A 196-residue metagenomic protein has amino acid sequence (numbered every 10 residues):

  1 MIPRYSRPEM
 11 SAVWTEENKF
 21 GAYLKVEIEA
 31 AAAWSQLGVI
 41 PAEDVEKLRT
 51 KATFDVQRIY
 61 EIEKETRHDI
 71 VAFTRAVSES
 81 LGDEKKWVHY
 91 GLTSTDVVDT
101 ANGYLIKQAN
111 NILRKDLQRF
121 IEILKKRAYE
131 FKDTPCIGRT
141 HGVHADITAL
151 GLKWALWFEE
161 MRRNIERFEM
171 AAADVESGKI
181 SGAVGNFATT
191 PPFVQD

Functional and structural regions predicted by a protein language model:
M1-D196: A helix-coil-helix interface module used to build multimeric assemblies and to scaffold catalytic/cofactor sites
